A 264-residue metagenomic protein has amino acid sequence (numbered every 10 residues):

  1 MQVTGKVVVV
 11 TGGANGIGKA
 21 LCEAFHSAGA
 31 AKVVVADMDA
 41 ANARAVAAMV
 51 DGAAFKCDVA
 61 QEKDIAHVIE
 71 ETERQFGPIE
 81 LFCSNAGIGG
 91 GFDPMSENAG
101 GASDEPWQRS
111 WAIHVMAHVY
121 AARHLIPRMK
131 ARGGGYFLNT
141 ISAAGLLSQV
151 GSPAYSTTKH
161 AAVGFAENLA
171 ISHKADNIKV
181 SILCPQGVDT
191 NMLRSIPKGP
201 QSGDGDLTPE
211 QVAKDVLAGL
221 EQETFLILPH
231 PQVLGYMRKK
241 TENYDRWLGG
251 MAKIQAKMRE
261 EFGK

Functional and structural regions predicted by a protein language model:
Q2-V33: Canonical Rossmann dinucleotide-binding motif of NAD(H)/NADP(H)-dependent dehydrogenases/reductases, specifically
A28, L147, N168-I178: Active-site-adjacent segment of SDR/Rossmann-fold oxidoreductases
A40-N42, C57-H67: The beta1-alpha1 cofactor-binding region of Rossmann-like NAD(H)/NADP(H)-dependent oxidoreductases
H67-R74, D93-A112: Active-site Tyr-X3-Lys motif and surrounding loop/helix of classical short-chain dehydrogenase/reductase
I88, G100-V119, G134, L138 (+1 more regions): Catalytic Tyr-X3-Lys loop
A122, T158: Active-site helix of classical SDR
S142: Residue(s) in the substrate-gating loop at a strand-loop-helix junction that position the organic substrate next
G199, G203-K264: C-terminal tail/cap regions
